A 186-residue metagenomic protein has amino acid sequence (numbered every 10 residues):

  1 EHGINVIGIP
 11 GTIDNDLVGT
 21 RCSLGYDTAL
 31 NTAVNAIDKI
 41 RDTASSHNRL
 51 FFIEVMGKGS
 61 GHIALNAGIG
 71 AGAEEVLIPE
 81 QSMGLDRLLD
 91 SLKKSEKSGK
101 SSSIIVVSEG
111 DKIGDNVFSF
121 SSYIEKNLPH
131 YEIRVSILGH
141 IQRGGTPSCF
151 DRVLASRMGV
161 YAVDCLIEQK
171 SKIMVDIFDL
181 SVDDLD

Functional and structural regions predicted by a protein language model:
H2, Y26-V135: Accessory alpha-helical/coil subdomains and C-terminal extensions that flank or cap enzyme catalytic cores
I7-I9, E54-V55: Structural motif
I9-C22, S45-S46, A71: Acidic/polar active-site rim loop that often engages polyanionic ligands
T12-L17, M83-L85, I113, Q142-R143: Short gly/pro/ser/thr-enriched loop/turn and capping motifs at secondary-structure boundaries
D14-V18, G59-I63, D184: Short, well-ordered, mixed-charge alpha-helical segments that flank or form enzyme active sites
G19-L30, G145-R152: Short beta-strand elements at the ligand-binding edges of bilobed clamshell
S122-D186: C-terminal non-catalytic interaction/assembly regions of soluble proteins
